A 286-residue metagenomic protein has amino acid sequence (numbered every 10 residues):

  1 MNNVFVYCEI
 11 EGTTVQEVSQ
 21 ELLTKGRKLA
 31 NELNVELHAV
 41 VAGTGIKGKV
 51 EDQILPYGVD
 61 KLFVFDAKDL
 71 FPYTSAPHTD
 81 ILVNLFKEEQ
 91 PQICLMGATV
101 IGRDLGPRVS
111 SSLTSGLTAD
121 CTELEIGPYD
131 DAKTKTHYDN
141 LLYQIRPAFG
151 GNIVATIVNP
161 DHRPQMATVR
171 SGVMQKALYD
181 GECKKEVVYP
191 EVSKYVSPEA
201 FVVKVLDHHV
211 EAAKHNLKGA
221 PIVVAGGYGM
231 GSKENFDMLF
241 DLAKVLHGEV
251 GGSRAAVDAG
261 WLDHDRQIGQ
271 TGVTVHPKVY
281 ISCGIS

Functional and structural regions predicted by a protein language model:
M1-S286: N-terminal glycine-rich FAD/FM-binding segment characteristic of electron-transfer flavoproteins
